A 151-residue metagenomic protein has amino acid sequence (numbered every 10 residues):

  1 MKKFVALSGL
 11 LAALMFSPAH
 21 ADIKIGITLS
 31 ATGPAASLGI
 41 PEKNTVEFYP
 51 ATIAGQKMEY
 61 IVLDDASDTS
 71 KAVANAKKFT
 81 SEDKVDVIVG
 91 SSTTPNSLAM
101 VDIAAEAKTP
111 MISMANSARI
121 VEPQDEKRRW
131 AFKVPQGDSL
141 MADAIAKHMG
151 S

Functional and structural regions predicted by a protein language model:
M1-F4: Positively charged n-region of N-terminal signal peptides that target proteins for export
S8-M15: Bacterial N-terminal signal peptides
M15-A21: Sec/Tat signal peptide C-region and signal peptidase I cleavage site
D22-K24, E59, K108: Residues that mark the start of a beta-strand
G26-T45, L63-S70, S92-P95: Extracytoplasmic "Venus flytrap"
K43-V62: Signal peptide-proximal N-terminal region of secreted/periplasmic/extracellular or secretory-lumen proteins
T69-D86, K147-G150: Short, well-structured alpha-helical segments in soluble
V85-S151: Extracytoplasmic ligand/sensor domains, especially the bilobed periplasmic-binding protein
